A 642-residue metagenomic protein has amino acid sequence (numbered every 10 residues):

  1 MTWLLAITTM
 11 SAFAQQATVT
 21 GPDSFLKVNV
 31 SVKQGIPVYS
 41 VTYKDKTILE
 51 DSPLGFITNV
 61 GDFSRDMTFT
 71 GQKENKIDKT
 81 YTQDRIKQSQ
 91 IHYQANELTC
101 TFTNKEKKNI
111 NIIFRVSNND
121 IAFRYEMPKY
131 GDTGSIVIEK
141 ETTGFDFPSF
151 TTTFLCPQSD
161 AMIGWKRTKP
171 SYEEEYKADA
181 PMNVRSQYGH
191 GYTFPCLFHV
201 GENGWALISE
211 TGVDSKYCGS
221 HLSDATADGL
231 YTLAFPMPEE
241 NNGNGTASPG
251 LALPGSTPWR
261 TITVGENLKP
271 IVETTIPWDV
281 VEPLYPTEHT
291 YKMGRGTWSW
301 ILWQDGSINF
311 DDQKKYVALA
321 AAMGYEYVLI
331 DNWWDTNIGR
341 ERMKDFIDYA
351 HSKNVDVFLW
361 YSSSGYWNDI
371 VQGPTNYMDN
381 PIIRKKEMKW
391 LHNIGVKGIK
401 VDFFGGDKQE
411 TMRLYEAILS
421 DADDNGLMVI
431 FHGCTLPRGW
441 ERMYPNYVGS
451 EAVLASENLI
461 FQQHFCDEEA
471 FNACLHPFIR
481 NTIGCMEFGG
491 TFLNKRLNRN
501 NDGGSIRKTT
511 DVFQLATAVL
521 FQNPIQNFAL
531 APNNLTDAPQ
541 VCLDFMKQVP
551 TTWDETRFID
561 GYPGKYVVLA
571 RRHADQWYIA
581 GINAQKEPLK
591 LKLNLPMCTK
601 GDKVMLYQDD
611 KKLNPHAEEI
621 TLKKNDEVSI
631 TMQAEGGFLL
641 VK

Functional and structural regions predicted by a protein language model:
M1-Q16: Bacterial Sec-dependent N-terminal signal peptides
Q16-E273: N-terminal accessory beta-strand-rich subdomains and adjacent acidic, glycine-rich linkers that precede catalytic cores
T82, I86-H92, F545-L569: Edge strands and adjacent loops of beta-rich recognition modules
A252-Y327: An acidic-aromatic substrate-binding cleft motif
L329-T510: Aromatic- and carboxylate-enriched substrate-binding clefts and catalytic-loop regions of carbohydrate-active enzymes
V512, A516-F558: Catalytic cores of secreted or luminal carbohydrate-active enzymes
Y562-K600, F638-L640: Carbohydrate-binding surface patches
I620-K642: C-terminal beta-strand-rich structural cap/linker in extracellular carbohydrate-active enzymes
